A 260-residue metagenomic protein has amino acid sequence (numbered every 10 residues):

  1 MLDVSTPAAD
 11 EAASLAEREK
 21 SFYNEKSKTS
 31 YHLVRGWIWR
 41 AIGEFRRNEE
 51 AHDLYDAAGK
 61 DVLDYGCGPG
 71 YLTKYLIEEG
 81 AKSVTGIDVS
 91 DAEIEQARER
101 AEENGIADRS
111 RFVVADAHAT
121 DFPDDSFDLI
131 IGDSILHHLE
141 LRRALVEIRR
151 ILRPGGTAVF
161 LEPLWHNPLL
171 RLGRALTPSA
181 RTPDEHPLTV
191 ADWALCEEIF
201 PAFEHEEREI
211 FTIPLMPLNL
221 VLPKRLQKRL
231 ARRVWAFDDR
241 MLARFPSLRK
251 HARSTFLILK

Functional and structural regions predicted by a protein language model:
L2-A57: Conserved class I S-adenosyl-L-methionine
L63, P69-A119: Class I SAM-dependent methyltransferase SAM/SAH-binding core
H118-L129: A short acidic, Gly/Pro-enriched loop at the edge of an enzyme's catalytic core that lines a small-molecule cofactor
L129-R142: A short SAM/SAH-binding and catalytic strip from SAM-dependent methyltransferases
R143-P154: A short glycine-rich, Lys/Arg-flanked "PGG" loop and its adjoining helix->strand segment in the class I
V159-R181: Conserved class I S-adenosyl-L-methionine
H186-E204: Short alpha-helix
E207-K260: A C-terminal cap/extension of S-adenosyl-L-methionine-dependent methyltransferases that defines the acceptor-substrate
